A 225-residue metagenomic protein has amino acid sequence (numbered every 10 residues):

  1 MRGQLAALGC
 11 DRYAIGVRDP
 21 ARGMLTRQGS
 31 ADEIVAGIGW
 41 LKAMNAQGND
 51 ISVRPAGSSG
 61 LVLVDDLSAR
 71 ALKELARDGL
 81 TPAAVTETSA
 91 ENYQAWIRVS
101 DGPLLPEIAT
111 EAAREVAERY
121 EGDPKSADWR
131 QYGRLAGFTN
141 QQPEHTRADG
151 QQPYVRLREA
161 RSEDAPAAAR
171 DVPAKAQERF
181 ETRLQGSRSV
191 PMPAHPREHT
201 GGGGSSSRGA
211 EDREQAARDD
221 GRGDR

Functional and structural regions predicted by a protein language model:
M1-E91, R98-R114, E118, T182 (+2 more regions): Signature for HUH/AEP ssDNA processing cores
D50-A69, V99-A216, D220: DNA replication initiation modules
Y93-Q94, Q142: Eukaryotic short linear interaction motifs
